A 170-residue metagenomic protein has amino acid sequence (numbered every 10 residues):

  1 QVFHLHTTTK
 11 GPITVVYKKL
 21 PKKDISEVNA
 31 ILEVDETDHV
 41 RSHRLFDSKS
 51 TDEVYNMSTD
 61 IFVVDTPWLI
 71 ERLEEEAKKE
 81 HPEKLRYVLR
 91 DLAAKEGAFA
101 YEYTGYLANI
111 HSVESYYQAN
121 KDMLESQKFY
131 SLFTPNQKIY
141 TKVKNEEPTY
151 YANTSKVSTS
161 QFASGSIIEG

Functional and structural regions predicted by a protein language model:
V2-P67, E71-R72: Conserved core of the sugar-phosphate nucleotidyltransferase
P67, E75-G170: Left-handed beta-helix
